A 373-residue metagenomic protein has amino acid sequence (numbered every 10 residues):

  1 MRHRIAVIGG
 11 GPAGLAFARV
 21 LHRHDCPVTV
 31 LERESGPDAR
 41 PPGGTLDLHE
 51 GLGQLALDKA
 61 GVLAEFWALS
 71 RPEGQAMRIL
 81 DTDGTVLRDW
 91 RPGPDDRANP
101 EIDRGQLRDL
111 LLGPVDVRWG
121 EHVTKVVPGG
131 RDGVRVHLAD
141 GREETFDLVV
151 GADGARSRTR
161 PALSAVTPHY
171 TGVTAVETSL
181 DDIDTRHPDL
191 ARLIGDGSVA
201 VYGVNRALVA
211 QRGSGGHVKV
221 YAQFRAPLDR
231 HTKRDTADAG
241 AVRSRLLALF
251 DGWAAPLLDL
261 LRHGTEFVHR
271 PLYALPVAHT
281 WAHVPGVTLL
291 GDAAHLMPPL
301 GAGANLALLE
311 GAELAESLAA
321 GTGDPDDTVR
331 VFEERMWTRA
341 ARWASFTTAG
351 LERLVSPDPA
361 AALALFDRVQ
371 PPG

Functional and structural regions predicted by a protein language model:
M1-A6, P12-A13, R33, D38-E50: Accessory recognition modules or surfaces
M1-I5, V20-H22, D47-I183, D229-T232 (+1 more regions): Conserved N-terminal helical subregion
A6-P27, L31-E34, V150-G151, V176 (+2 more regions): Conserved mid-domain beta->alpha element of the FAD-binding
D38-A39, T159-R160, M297-P298: Conserved protein kinase catalytic core
A64, D182-I194, P256: Short helix-loop capping/hinge motifs at secondary-structure junctions, enriched in acidic/polar residues
P128-R131, Q211-G215: Short beta-strand micro-motifs enriched in acidic
D196, G203-R206, R212-V218, F224-L300: FAD/FMN-dependent oxidoreductases across multiple families
G350-G373: C-terminal domain-closing interface element
